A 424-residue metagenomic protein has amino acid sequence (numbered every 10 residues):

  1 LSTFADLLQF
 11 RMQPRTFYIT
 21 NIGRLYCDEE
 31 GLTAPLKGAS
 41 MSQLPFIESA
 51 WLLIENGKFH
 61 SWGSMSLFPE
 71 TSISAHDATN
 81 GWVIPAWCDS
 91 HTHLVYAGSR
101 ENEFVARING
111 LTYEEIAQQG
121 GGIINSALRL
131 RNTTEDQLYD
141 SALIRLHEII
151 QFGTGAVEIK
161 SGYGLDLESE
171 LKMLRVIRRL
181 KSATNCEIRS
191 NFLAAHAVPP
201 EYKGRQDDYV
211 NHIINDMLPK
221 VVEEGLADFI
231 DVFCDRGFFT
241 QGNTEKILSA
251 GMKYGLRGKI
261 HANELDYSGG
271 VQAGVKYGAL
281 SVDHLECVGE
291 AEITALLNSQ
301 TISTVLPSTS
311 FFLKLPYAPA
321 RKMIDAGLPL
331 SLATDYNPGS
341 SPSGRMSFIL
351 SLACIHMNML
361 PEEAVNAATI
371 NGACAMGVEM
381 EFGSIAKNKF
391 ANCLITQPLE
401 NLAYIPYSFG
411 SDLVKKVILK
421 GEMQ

Functional and structural regions predicted by a protein language model:
F4-E70: N-terminal metal-binding scaffold of metallo-dependent hydrolase/deaminase domains
Y18, R24, I73-D77, S190 (+1 more regions): Conserved beta-strand scaffold positions in the cores of enzyme catalytic domains, especially in NTP/NDP-utilizing
I22, L52, G57, N80 (+13 more regions): Divalent metal-coordination and catalytic microenvironments
L36-M41, A368-I370, F390-Q424: C-terminal cap of metal-dependent C-N hydrolases
A78-S141: Metal-associated gating/positioning segment near the N- to mid-region
P85, H147, E245, S249 (+4 more regions): Alpha-helical segments flanking ligand/cofactor-binding loops in enzyme cores
S126-S141, H147, G155-S268: Metal-coordinating catalytic core of metallo-dependent amide/deamination hydrolases
R257, Y267-F382, T396-E400, F409 (+1 more regions): Active-site-adjacent C-terminal substructures of enzyme catalytic domains
